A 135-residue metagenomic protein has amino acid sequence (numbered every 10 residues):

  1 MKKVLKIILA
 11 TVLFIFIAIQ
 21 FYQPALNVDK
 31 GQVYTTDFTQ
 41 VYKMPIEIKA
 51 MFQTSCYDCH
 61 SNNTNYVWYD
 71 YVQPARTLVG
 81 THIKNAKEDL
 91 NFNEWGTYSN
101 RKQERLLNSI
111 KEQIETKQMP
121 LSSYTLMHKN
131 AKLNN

Functional and structural regions predicted by a protein language model:
M1-I7: Positively charged n-region of N-terminal signal peptides that target proteins for export
I7-Q23: Hydrophobic membrane-insertion alpha-helices, especially the h-region of bacterial N-terminal signal peptides
Q20-Q32: Aromatic-capped interface at the extracytoplasmic side of an N-terminal signal-anchor transmembrane helix
K30-F52: Electrostatic cytochrome c docking/interface patches
F52-T64: The canonical Cys-X-X-Cys-His
Y66-L78: Acidic helix-start/capping segments at beta-turn-to-alpha-helix junctions
T77-L126: Extracytoplasmic electron-transfer domains, predominantly the class I c-type cytochrome c fold
K129-N134: Short, exposed beta-strand-loop hairpins at the edges of beta-sheets in extracellular/periplasmic proteins
